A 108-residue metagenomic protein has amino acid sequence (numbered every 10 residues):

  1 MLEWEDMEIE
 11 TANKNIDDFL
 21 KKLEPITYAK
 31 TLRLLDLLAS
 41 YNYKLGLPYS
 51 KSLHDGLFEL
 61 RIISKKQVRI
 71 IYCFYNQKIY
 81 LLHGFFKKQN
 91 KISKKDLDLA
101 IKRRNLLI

Functional and structural regions predicted by a protein language model:
M1-K66, K78-I79, K88-I108: Basic, Lys/Arg-enriched alpha-helical interface segments
R69-I71: Short, surface-exposed charged micro-motifs
C73-L81: Active-site beta-strand-loop-beta-strand hairpin of nuclease catalytic cores that positions key catalytic residues
G84-F86: A short hydrophobic beta-strand->loop->alpha-helix junction that borders the nucleotide-binding pocket of P-loop NTPases
